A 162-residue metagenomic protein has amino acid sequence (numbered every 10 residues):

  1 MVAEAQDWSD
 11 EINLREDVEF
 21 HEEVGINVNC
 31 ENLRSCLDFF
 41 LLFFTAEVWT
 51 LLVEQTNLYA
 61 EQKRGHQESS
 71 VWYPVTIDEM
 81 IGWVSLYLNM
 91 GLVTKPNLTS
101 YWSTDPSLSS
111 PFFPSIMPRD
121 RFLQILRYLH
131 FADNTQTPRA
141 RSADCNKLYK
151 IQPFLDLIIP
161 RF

Functional and structural regions predicted by a protein language model:
M1-F162: N-terminal initiation segments
